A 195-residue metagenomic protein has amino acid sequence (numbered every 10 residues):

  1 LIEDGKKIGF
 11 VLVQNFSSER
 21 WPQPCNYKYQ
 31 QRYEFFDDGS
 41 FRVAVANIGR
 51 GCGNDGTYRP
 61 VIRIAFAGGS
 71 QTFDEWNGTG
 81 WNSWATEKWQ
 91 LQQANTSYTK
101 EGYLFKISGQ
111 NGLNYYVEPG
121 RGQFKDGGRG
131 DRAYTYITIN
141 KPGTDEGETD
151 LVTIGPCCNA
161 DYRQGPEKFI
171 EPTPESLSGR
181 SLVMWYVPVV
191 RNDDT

Functional and structural regions predicted by a protein language model:
L1-Q31, F36, R50-T195: Extended effector regions of multi-domain proteins
V45-N47: Hydrophobic beta-strand positions in extracellular immunoglobulin-like domains
